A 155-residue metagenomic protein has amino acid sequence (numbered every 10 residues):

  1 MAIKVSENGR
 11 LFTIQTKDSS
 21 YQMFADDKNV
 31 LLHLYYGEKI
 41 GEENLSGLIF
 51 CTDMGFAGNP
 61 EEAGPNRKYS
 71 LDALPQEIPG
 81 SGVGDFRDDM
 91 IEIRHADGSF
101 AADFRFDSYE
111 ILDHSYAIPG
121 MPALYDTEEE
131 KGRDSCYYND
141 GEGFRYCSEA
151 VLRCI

Functional and structural regions predicted by a protein language model:
M1-I155: N-terminal accessory beta-strand-rich subdomains and adjacent acidic, glycine-rich linkers that precede catalytic cores
